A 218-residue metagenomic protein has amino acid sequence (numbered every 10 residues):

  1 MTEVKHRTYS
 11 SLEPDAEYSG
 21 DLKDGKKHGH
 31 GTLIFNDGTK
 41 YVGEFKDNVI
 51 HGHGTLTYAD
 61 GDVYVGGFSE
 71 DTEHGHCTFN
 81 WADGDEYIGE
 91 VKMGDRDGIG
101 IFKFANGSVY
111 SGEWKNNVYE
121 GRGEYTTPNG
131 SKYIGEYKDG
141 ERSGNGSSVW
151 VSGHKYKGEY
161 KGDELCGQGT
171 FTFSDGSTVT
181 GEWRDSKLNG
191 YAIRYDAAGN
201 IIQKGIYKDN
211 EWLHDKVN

Functional and structural regions predicted by a protein language model:
M1-N218: Glycine/tyrosine- and acidic-biased, solvent-exposed loop/turn segments at the edges of beta-strands
